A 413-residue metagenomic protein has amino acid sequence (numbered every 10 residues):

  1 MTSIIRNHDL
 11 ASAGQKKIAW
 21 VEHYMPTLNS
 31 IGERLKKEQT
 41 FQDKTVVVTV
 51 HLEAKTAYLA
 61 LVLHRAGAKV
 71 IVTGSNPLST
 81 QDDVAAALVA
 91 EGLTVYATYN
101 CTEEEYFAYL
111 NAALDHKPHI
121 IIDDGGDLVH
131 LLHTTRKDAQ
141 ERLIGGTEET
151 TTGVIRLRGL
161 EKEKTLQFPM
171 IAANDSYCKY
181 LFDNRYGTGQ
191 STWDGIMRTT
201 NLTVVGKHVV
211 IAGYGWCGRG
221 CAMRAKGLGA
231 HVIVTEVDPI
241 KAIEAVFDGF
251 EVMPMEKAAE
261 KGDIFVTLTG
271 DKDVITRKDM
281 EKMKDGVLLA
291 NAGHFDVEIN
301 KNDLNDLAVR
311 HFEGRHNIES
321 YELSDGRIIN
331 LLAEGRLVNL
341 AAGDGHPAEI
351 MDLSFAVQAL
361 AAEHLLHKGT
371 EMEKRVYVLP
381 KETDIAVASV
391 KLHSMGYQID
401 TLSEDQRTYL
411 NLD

Functional and structural regions predicted by a protein language model:
M1-F41, V72-T80, A85-K207: Glycine/serine-rich phosphate-binding loop and adjoining beta1-alpha1 elements at the start of nucleotide-handling
S12-M25, F41-T45, E53, F168-G206 (+2 more regions): Adenosine-phosphate binding glycine-rich loop
S30-E33, H64, D115-K117, V129-H130 (+3 more regions): Rossmann-fold NAD(P) dinucleotide-binding segment
V50-G67, D183, G187-G262, T267-K272: Glycine-rich phosphate/diphosphate-binding loop of Rossmann-like nucleotide-binding domains
L59, D83-A85, Y109, H130-K137 (+6 more regions): Short acidic, glycine/serine/threonine-rich loops at helix termini
G67-K69, L93, A139-R142, L166-F168 (+3 more regions): A short helix->loop->beta-strand "cap" motif at the edges of active sites that frequently abuts
G74, I121-D124, K137-T152, D271 (+3 more regions): ADP-ribose/adenylate-binding Rossmann-like module
